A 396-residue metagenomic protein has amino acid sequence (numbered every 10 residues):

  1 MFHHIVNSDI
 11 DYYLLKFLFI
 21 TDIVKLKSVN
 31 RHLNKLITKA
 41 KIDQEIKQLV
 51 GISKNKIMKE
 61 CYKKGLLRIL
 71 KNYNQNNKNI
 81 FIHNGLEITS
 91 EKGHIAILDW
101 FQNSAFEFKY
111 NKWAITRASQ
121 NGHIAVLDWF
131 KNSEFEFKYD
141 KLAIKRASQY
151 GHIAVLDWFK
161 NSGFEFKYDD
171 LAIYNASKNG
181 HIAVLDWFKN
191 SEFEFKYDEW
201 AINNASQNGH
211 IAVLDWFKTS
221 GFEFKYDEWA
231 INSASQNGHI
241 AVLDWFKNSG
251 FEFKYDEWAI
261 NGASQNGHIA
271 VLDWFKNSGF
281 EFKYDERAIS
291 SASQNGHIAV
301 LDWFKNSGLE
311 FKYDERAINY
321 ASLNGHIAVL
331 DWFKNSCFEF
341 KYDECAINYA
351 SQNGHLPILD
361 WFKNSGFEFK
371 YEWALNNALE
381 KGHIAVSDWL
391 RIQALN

Functional and structural regions predicted by a protein language model:
M1-N396: Ankyrin repeat (ANK) tandem alpha-helical domains that serve as protein-protein interaction scaffolds, prominent
